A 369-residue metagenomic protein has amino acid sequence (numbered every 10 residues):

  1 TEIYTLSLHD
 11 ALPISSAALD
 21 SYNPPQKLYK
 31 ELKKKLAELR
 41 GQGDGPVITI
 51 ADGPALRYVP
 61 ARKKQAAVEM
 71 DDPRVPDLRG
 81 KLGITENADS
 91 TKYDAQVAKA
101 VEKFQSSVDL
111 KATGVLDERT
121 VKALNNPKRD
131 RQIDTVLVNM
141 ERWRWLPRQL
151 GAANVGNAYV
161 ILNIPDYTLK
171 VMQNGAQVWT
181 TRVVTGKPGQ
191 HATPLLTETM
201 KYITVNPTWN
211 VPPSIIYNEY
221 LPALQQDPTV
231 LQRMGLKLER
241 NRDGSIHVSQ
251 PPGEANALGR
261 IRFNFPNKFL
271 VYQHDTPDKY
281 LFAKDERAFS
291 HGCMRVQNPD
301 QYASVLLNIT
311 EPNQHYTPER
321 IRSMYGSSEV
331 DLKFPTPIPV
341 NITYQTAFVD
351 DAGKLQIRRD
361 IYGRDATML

Functional and structural regions predicted by a protein language model:
T1, L6: Cationic-aromatic interfacial patches
S7-L369: Well-ordered beta-sheet/strand-loop patches within structured domains
